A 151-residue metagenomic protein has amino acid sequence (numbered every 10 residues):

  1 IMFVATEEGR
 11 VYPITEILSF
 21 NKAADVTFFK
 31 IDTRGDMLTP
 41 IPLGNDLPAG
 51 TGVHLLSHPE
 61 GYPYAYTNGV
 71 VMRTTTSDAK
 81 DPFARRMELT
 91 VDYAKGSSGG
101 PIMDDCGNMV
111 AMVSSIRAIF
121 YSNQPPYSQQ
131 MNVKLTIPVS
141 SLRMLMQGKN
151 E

Functional and structural regions predicted by a protein language model:
I1-F3, I14-E16, D36-L38, M109-E151: C-terminal cap/linker of serine protease catalytic domains
I1-L56, G61-Y64: Conserved active-site neighborhood of the chymotrypsin/trypsin-like protease fold
M2, T27, T39, T67-G69 (+3 more regions): Extracytoplasmic/periplasmic beta-strand context in beta-sandwich domains, especially the cupredoxin/COX2 CuA-binding
G9, S19-K22, T76, R117 (+1 more regions): Residues that form or immediately flank small-molecule/cofactor binding pockets and catalytic motifs
T15, F29, G50, L55 (+5 more regions): Terminal peptide-recognition signature
A24-I31, D78-T90: Short, solvent-exposed secondary-structure boundary/capping segments
M37-R85, Y93-S98, V113-Q124: Flexible, gly/ser-rich surface segments that form the specificity/activation loops bordering the active-site cleft
